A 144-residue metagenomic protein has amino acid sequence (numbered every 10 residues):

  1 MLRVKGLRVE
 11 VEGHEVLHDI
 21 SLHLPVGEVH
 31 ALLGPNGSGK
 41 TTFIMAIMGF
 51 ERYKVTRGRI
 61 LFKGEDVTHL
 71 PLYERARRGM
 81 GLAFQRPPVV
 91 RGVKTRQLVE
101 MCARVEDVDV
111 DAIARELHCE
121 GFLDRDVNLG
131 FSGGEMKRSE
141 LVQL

Functional and structural regions predicted by a protein language model:
L2-V4, V16-L17: Conserved structural motif at the start of ABC-family nucleotide-binding domains
H14-L17, E74: Short coil-to-beta microelement around the adenine-binding A-loop and adjacent beta1/P-loop entry of ABC ATPase
L33-P35: The feature captures the beta-strand-to-loop junction immediately N-terminal to the Walker
M48: Helix-to-loop junction immediately C-terminal to a conserved catalytic motif
K54-V55, D66-G81: ABC ATPase NBD coupling module
R86, G92-D109: Q-loop/switch helix immediately C-terminal to the Walker
V108-D126: Conserved ABC ATPase "signature" region
